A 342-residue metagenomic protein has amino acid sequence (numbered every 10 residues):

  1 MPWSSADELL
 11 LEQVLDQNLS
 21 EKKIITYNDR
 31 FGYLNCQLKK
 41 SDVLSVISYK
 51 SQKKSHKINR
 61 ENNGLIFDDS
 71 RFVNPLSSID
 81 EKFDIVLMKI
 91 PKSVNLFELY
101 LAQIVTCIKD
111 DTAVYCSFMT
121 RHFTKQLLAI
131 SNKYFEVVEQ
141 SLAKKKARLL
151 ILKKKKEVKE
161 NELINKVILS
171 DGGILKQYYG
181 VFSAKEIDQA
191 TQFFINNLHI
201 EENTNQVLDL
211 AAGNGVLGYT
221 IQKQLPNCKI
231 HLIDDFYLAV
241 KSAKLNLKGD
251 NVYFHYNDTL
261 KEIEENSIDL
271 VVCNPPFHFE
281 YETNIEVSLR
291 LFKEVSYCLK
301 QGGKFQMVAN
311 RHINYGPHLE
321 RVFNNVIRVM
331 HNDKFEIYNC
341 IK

Functional and structural regions predicted by a protein language model:
P2-L65, Q189-C273: Conserved SAM/SAH cofactor-binding pocket of Class I
P2-S4, L9-D16, K145-T204: SAM-dependent Rossmann-like transferase core, predominantly class I methyltransferases with a strong bias toward
S45-V46, C116, L232, M307 (+1 more regions): Conserved SAM-binding loop
S70-E81, Y256-E262: Short acidic low-complexity segments
I85-N95, L210-G215, I268-Y281, V295: Conserved proline-anchored active-site loop of SAM-dependent methyltransferases that bridges a beta-strand
E98-D110, L289-Q301: A short glycine-rich, Lys/Arg-flanked "PGG" loop and its adjoining helix->strand segment in the class I
D111-T120, G302-A309: Conserved beta-strand signature within the Rossmann-like core of class I S-adenosyl-L-methionine
E136-D171, V181, N310-K342: Class I S-adenosyl-L-methionine
